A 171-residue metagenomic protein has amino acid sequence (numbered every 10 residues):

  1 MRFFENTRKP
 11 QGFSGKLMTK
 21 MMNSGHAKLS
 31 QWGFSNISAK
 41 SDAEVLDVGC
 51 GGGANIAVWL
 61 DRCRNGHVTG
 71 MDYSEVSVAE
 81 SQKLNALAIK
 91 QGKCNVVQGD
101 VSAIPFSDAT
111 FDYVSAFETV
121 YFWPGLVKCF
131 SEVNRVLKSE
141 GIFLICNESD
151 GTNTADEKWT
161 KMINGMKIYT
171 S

Functional and structural regions predicted by a protein language model:
M1-G15: N-terminal, positively charged/glycine-rich alpha-helical extensions of SAM-dependent methyltransferases
S24-A43, V58: Conserved alpha-helix/loop element of class I SAM-dependent methyltransferases that forms part of the SAM/SAH-binding
D42, L137-I142: Short glycine-dipeptide loop
E44-A103: Class I SAM-dependent methyltransferase SAM/SAH-binding core
S102-V114: A short acidic, Gly/Pro-enriched loop at the edge of an enzyme's catalytic core that lines a small-molecule cofactor
Y113-L126: A short SAM/SAH-binding and catalytic strip from SAM-dependent methyltransferases
V127-S139: A short glycine-rich, Lys/Arg-flanked "PGG" loop and its adjoining helix->strand segment in the class I
I142-S171: Conserved class I S-adenosyl-L-methionine
